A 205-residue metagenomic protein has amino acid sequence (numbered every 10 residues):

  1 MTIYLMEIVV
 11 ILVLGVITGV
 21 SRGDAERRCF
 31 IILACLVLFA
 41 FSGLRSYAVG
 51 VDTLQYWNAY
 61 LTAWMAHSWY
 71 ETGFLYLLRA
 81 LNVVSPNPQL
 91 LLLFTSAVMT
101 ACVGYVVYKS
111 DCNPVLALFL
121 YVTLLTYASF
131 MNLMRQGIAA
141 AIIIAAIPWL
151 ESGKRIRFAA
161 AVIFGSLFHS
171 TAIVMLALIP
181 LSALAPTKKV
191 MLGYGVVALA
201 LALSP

Functional and structural regions predicted by a protein language model:
M1-P205: Terminal, non-globular segments
